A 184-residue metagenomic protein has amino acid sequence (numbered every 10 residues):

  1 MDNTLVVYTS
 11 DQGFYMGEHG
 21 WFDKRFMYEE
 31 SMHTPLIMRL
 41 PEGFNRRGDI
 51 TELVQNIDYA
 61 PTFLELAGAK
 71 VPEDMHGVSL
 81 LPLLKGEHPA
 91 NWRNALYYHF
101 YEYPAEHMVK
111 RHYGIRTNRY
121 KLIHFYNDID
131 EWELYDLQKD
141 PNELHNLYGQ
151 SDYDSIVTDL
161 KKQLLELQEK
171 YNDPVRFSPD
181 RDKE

Functional and structural regions predicted by a protein language model:
M1-G48, Q55: Histidine-centered active-site microenvironments of extracellular/periplasmic hydrolases and transferases
Q12-E18, I57-A60, E65-E133, L137 (+3 more regions): C-terminal cap/loop subdomain of S1 sulfatases and analogous C-terminal strand-loop tails that border
D23, E30, Y148, D152-S155 (+1 more regions): Hydrophobic alpha-helical membrane context
Y28-M32, E52-Q55, P72, H76 (+2 more regions): Short acidic-hydrophobic sequence patches enriched in Asp/Glu that either
G43-V54, L66-V71, L144-Y153: Active-site rim elements
A60, L144, L164: Generic structural marker for isolated residues within well-ordered, non-membrane alpha-helices of soluble domains
D140: Intrinsically disordered, low-complexity polar regions and short flexible loop motifs
